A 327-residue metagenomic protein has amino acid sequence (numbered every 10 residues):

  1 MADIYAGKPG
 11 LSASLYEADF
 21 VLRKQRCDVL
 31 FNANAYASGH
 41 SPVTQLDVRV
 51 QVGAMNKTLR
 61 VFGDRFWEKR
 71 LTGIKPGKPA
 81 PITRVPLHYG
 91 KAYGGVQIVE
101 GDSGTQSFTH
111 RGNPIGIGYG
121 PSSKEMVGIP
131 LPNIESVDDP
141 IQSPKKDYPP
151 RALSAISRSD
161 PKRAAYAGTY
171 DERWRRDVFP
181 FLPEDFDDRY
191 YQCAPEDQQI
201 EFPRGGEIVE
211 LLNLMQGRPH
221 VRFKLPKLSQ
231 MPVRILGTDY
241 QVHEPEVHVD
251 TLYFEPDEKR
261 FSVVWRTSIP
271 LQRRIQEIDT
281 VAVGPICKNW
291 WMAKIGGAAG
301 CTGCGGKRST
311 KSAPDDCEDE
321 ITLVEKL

Functional and structural regions predicted by a protein language model:
M1-L327: Extended intrinsically disordered or low-complexity segments
